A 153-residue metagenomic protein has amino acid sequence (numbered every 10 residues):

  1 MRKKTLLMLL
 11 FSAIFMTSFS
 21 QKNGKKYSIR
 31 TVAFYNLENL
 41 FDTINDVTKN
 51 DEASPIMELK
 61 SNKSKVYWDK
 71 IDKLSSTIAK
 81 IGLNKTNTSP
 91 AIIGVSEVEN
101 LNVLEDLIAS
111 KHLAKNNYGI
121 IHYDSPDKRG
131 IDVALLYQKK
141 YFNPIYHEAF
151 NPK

Functional and structural regions predicted by a protein language model:
M1-K25: Bacterial Sec-dependent N-terminal signal peptides
K4, L113-G119, N143: Short helix C-cap/helix-to-loop transition motifs enriched in small/turn-promoting residues
L10-I14, I78, I108, K140: Generic low-complexity, intrinsically disordered sequence content enriched in small uncharged/hydrophobic residues
F19-K111, N117, I121-V133: N-terminal, active-site-proximal structural segment of metallo-dependent hydrolase catalytic domains
V133-K153: A well-ordered secondary-structure block
